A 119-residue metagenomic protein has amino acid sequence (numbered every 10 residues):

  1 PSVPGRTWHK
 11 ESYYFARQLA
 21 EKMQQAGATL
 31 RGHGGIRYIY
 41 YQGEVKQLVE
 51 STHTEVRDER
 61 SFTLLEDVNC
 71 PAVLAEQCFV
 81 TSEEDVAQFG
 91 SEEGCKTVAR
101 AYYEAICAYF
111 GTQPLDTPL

Functional and structural regions predicted by a protein language model:
P1-L119: Active-site-proximal helix/loop segments of hydrolytic enzymes
